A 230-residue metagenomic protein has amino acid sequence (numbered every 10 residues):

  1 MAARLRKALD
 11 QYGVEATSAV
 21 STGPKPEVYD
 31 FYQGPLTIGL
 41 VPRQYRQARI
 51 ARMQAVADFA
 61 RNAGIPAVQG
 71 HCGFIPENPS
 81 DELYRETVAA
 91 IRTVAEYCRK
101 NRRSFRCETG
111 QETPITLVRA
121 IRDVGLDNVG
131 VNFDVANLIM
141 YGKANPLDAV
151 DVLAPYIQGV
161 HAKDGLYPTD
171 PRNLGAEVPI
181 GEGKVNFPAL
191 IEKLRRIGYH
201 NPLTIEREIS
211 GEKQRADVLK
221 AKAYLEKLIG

Functional and structural regions predicted by a protein language model:
M1-A3, S80: Metal-dependent catalytic neighborhoods of phosphoester/phosphodiester hydrolases
A3, D10, R92, K100 (+3 more regions): Histidine-acidic metal/acid-base catalytic patches
L5-E27: Glycine-rich, aromatic-flanked loop segments that form ligand/cofactor-binding clefts across common enzyme folds
Q11, P26-G130, R215: Active-site acidic/histidine proton-transfer and metal-coordination neighborhood in alpha/beta enzyme cores
T17-A19, V68, V160, P202-L203: Hydrophobic residues within beta-strands of alpha/beta enzymes
S18-S21, S80, S104, S210: Generic serine detector
S21, C72-G73, G110, A162-G165: Active-site loop/turn elements of alpha/beta-hydrolase fold enzymes, especially the short glycine-/histidine-rich
